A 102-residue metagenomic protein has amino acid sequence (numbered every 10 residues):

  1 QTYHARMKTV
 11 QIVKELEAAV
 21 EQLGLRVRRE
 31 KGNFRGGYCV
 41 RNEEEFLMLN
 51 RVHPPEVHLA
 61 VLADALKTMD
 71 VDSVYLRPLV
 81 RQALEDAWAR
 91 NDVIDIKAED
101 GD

Functional and structural regions predicted by a protein language model:
Q1, A5, L59-V61: Generic signature of intrinsically disordered, low-complexity, basic-rich segments and short cationic peptides
Y3-G37, R41, L47-L49, S73-D102: Metalloprotease/metallohydrolase-associated module, dominated by Zn2+-dependent proteases
M48-A60: Short pre-active-site segment immediately N-terminal to the catalytic Zn-binding motif
A60-T68: Active-site recognition of the HExxH zinc-binding catalytic motif
